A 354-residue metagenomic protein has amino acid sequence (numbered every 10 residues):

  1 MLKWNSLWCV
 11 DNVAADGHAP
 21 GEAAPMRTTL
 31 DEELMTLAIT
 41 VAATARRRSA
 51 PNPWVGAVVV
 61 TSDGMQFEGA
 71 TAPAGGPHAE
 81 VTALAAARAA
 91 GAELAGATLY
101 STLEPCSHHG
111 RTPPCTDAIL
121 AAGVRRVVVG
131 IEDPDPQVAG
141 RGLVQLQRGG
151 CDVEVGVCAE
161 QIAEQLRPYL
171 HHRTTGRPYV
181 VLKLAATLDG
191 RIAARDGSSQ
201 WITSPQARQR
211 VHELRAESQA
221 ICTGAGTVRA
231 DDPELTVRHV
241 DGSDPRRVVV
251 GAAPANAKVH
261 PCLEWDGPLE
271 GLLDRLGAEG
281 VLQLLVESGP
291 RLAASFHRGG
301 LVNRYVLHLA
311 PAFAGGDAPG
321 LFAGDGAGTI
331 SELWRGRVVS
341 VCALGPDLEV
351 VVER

Functional and structural regions predicted by a protein language model:
W4, W8, N12, H18 (+5 more regions): Enzymes that bind and transform nitrogen-containing heteroaromatic metabolites
V41, A45, A90, C106 (+5 more regions): Change "in soluble alpha/beta enzymes" to "in soluble alpha/beta proteins
R47-A50, W54, G75-A79: A structural motif shared across PLP-dependent enzymes of the aminotransferase-like
R48, G76, L143, V157-A185: Proteins enriched for Cys/Gly/acidic motifs involved in redox and nucleic-acid/cofactor modification
V58, A83, A87, G176-A185 (+1 more regions): Short, compositionally biased "basic patch" segments
V58-Q161, R246, S295-H297: Zn2+-dependent cytidine deaminase-like catalytic core
T61-S62, T174-T175, E353-R354: Active-site beta-strand termini and strand-to-loop segments that position acidic
